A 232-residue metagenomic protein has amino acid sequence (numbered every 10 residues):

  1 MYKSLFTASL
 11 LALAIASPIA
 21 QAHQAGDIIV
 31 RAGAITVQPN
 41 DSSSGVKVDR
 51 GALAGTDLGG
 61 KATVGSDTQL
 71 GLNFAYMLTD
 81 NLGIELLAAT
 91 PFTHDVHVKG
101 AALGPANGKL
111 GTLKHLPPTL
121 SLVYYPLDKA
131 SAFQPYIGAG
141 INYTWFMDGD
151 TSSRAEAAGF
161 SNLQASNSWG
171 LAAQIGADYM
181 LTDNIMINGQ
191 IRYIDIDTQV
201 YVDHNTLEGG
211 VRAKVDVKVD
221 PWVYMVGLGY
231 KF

Functional and structural regions predicted by a protein language model:
M1-G26: Cleavable N-terminal export/targeting peptides
Q21-N73, G229-K231: Short glycine/proline- and aromatic-enriched beta-strand/turn motifs that initiate or cap beta-hairpins
D27, Q38, N73-S152, V219-F232: Gram-negative (and chloroplast) outer-membrane scaffold detector with strong preference for beta-barrel transmembrane
S42-R50, D95-P105, M147-A158, V200-E208: Outer-membrane beta-barrel translocator domains and adjoining extracellular loop/strand segments of Gram-negative
T56-G60, L103-G111, A155-L163, G210-D216: Extracellular loop and loop/strand-boundary signature of outer-membrane beta-barrel proteins
A62-T68, T112-P117, L163-G170, D216-P221: Short sequence motifs at beta-strands and strand-loop junctions characteristic of Gram-negative outer-membrane
T93-H97, T182-F232: Predominantly the C-terminal beta-signal and adjacent terminal strand-loop region of outer-membrane beta-barrel
T119-S121, W169-Y179: Transmembrane beta-barrel strand/turn architecture of Gram-negative outer membrane proteins
